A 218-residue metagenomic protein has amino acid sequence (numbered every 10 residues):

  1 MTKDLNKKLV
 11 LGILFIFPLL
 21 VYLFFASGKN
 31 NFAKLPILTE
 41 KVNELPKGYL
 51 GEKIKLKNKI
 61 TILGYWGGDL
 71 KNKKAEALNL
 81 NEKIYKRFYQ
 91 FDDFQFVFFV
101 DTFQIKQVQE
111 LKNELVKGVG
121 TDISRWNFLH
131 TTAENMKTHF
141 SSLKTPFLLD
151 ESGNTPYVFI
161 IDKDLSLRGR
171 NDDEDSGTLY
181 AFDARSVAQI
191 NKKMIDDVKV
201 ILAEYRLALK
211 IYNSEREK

Functional and structural regions predicted by a protein language model:
M1-Y49: N-terminal targeting signals for export/organelle localization
K53-N81, F96: Short active-site neighborhood of thiol/selenol oxidoreductases, capturing the structured segment around
K57, F91-F94, G153-P156: Extracytoplasmic
G68, T102, A133-E134, K163-L165: Solvent-exposed coil/turn segments that connect beta secondary-structure elements in extracytoplasmic/periplasmic
K74-L129, A133-H139: Structural microenvironment flanking redox-active thiols in thiol-disulfide oxidoreductases
I84, F88, L143, F147 (+2 more regions): Sec/Tat-exported extracytoplasmic proteins
T132-N154: Surface-exposed short loop/turn segments
N154-K218: Thiol-/selenol-based redox modules, centered on thioredoxin-like and closely related oxidoreductase domains
